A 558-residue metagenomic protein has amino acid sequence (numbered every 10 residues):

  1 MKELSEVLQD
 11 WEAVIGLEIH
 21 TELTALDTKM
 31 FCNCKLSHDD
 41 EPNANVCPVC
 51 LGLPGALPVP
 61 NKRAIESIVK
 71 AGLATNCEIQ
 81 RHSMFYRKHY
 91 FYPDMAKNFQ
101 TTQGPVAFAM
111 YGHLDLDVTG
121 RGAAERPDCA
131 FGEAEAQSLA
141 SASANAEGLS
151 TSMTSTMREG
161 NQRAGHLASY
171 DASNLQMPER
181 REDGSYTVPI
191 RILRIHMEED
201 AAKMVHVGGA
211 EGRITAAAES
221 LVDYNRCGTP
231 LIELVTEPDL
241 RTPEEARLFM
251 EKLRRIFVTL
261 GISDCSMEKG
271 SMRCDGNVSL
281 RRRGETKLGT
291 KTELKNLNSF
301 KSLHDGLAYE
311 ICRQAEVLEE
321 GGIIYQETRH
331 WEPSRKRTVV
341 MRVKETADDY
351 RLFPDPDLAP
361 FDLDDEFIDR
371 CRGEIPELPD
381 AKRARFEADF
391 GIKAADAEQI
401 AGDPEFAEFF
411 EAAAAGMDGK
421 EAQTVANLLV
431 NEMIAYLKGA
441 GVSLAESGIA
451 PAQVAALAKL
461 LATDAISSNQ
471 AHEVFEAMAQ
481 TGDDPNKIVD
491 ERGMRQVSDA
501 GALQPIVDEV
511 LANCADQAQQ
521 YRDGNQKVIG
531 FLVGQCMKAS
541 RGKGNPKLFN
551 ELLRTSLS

Functional and structural regions predicted by a protein language model:
M1-E135, G148-M153, M157, N161-E377 (+3 more regions): Basic, nucleic-acid-interacting segments
Q9, A415-V425, A465-I466, D523-Q526: Structural motif
E18, E310, L428, E432-Y436 (+6 more regions): Amphipathic alpha-helical segments in well-ordered regions
G270-R282, R351, E387-A412, A422-G439 (+3 more regions): Core structural elements
F367-E374, A381, A412-K420, V454-I466: Extended, non-catalytic structural segments that build the interaction scaffolds of large macromolecular assemblies
L444-A455, K459, S468-K538: Strongly charged, low-complexity linkers/loops
V507, N513, Q519, K547-S558: A carboxyl-terminal module marker
S540-P546: Short, basic interhelical loop/turn and adjoining N-cap of the next helix at nucleic-acid- or acidic-partner-contacting
